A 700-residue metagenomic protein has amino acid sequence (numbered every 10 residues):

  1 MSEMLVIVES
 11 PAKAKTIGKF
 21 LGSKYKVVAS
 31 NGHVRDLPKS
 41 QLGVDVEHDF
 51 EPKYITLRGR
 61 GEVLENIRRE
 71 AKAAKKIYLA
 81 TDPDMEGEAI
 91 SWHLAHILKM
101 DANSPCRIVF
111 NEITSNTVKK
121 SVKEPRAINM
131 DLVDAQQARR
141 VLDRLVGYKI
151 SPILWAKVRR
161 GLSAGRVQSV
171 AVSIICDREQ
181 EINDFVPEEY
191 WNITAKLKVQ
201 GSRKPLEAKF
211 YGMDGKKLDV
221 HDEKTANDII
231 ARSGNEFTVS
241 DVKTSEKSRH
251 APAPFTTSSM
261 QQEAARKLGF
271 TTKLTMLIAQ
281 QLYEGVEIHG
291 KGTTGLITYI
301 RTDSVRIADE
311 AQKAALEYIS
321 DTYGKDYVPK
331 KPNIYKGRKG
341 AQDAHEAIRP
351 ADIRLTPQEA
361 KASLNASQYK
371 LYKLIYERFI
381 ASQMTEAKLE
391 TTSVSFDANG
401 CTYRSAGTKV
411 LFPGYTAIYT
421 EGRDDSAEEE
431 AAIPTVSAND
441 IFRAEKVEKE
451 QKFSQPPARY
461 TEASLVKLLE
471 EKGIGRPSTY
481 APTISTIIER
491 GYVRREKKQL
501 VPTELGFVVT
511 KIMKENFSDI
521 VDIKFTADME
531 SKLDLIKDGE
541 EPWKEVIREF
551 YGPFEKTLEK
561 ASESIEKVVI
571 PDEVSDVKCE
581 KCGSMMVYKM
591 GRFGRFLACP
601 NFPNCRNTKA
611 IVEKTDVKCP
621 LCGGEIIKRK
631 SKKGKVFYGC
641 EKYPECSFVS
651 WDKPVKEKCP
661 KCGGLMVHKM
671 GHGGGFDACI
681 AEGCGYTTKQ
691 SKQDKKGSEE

Functional and structural regions predicted by a protein language model:
M1-R140, Y211-G212, V220-K224, R423 (+2 more regions): Intrinsically disordered, low-complexity regulatory segments
S2-L5, T16, Y25, S151 (+4 more regions): Basic, low-complexity terminal or inter-domain segments flanking catalytic cores
T16-F20, N66, A89-I97, T117-S121 (+9 more regions): Alpha-helical scaffold elements adjacent to nucleotide-binding pockets in ATP/GTP-utilizing enzyme cores
N111-N116, T257-S258, I278-G285, K291-R301 (+2 more regions): Short, conserved phosphate-binding/catalytic loop or strand-edge motifs used in phosphoryl-/nucleotidyl-transfer
I113-A195, S245: C-terminal or mid-to-C-terminal helical accessory/interaction module adjacent to the motor/catalytic core
R139-K149, V167, L197, K247-S259 (+4 more regions): Core structural elements
K217-A253: Metal- or metallocofactor-binding catalytic centers and their adjacent structured scaffolds across diverse enzyme
S259-T272, V466-R476: Short helix-coil junctions and helix-kink-helix linkers
